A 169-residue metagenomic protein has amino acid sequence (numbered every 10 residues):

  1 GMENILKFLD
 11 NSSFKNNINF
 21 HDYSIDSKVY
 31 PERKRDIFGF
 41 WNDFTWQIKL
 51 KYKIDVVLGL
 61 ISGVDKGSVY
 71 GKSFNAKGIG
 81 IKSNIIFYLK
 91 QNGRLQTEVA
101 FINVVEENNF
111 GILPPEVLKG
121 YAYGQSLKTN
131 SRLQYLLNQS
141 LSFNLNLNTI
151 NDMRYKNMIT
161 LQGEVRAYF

Functional and structural regions predicted by a protein language model:
G1-F169: Exposed, low-structure sequence patches enriched in small/polar residues
